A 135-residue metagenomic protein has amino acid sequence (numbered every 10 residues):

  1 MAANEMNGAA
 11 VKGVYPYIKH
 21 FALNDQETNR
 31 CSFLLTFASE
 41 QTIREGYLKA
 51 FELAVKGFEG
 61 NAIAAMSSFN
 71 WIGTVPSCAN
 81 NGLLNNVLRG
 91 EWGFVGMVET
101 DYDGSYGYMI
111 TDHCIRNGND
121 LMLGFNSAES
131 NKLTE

Functional and structural regions predicted by a protein language model:
M1-E135: Glycoside hydrolase catalytic-domain context in secreted enzymes
